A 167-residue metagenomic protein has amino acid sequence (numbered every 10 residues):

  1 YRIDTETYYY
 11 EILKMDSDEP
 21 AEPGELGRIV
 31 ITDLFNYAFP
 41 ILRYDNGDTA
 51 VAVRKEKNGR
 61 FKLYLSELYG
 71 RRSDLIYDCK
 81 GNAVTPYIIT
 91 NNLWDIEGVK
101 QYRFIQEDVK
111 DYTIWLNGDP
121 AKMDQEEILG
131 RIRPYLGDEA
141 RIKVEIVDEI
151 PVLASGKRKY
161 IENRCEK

Functional and structural regions predicted by a protein language model:
Y1-K167: Active-site glycine/GP-rich loop and adjacent strand/helix microenvironment that borders small-molecule binding pockets
